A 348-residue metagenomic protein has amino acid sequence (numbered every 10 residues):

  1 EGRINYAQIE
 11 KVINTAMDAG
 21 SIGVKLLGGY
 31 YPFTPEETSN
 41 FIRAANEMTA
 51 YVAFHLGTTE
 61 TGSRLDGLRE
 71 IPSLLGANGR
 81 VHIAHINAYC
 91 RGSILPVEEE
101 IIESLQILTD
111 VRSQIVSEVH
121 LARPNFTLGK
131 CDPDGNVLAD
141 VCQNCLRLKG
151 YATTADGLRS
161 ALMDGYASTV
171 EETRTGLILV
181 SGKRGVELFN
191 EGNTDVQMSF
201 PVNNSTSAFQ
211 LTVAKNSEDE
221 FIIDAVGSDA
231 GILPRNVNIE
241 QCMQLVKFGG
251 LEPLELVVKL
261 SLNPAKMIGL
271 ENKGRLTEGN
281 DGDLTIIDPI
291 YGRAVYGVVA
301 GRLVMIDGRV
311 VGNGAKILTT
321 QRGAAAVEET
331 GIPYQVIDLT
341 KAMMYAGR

Functional and structural regions predicted by a protein language model:
E1, L27-Y31, H55-T61, I86-Y89 (+2 more regions): Active-site beta-loop-alpha junctions enriched in small/polar residues
E1-G28, A45, T49: Divalent-metal coordination cores built from histidine and acidic residues
I13, I22, N87-Y89, L95-Q244 (+1 more regions): Active-site neighborhoods of metal-dependent hydrolases
I13-D18, F41-E47, I71-N78, D110 (+1 more regions): Acidic (Asp/Glu)-rich catalytic clusters
N14, G185, F189, N204 (+2 more regions): Active-site microenvironment of metallo-dependent hydrolases
G20-K25, E47-A53, R80-H82, T194-D195 (+1 more regions): Short, surface-exposed connector motifs at secondary-structure boundaries
Y31-A44, S63-G67, V97-E98: Active-site-adjacent beta->alpha loops and helix N-cap segments on the catalytic face of soluble alpha/beta enzymes
P32-T34, E60-G62, C90-S93, P124-G129 (+4 more regions): Flexible loop/turn segments at secondary-structure boundaries
